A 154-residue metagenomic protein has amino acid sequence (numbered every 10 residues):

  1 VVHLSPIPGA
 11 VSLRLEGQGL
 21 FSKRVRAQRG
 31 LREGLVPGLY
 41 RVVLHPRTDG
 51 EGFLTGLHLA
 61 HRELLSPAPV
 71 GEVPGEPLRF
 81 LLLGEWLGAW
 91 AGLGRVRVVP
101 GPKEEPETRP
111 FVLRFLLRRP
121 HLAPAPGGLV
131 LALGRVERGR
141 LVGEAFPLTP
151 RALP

Functional and structural regions predicted by a protein language model:
V1-G9, E72-G94: Structural detector for short beta-strands of small beta-barrel domains
V2, P37-P46, G84, L129-R135: OB-fold and OB-like beta-barrel modules that bind single-stranded nucleic acids
V11-L15, G94-V98: SH3/SH3-like beta-barrel fold
S12-S66: Acidic (E/D-rich), amphipathic helical modules within compact regulatory domains
E16-G34, V99-A125: Beta-strand/loop nucleic-acid-binding surfaces
H45-G75, R135-P154: OB-fold/S1-family single-stranded nucleic acid-binding modules
L93, P102, L148-P150: Preference for solvent-exposed, low-hydrophobicity sequence contexts
F111-L153: Structured partner-binding subdomains within large eukaryotic complex subunits
